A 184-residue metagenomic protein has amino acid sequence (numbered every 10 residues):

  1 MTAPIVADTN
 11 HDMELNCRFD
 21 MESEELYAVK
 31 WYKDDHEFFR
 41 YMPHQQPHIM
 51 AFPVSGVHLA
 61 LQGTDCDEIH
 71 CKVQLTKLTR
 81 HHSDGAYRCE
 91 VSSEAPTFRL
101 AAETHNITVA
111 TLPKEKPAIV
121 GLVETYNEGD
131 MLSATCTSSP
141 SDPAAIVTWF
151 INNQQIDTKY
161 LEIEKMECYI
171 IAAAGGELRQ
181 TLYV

Functional and structural regions predicted by a protein language model:
M1, Y32-E37, T104-L122, I151-D157: Flexible inter-domain hinge/linker segments at boundaries of tandem extracellular adhesion modules
M1-D8, V120-Y126, S138-S139: Short beta-strand segments of immunoglobulin-like
D8-T9, R80-H81, E128: Surface-exposed loops/turns
H11-L15, D130-A134: Structural beta-strand segments of beta-rich domains
D12, N16-R18, A28, H58-N106: Ligand-binding face of N-terminal immunoglobulin V-set domains in extracellular IgSF glycoproteins
E22-H58, D142-I163: N-terminal V-set
P53-L59, G63-Q74, C168-V184: Aromatic sugar-binding surface patches on proteins that engage polysaccharides or sugar-phosphate polymers
A134-W149, I156, K165-V184: Extended serine/threonine-enriched, polar tracts that run as long, contiguous segments within proteins
